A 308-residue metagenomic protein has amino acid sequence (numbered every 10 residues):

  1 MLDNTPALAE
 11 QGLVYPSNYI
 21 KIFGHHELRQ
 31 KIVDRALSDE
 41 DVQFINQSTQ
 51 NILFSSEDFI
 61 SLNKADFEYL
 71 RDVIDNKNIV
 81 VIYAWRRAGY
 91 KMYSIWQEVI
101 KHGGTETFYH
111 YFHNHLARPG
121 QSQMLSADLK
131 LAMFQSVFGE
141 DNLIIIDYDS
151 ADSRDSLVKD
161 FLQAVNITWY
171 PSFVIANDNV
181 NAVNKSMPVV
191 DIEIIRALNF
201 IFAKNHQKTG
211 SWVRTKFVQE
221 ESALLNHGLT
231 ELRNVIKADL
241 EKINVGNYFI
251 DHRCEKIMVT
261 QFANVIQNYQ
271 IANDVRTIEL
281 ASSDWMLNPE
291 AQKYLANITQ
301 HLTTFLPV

Functional and structural regions predicted by a protein language model:
M1-V308: Anion-recognition interface
